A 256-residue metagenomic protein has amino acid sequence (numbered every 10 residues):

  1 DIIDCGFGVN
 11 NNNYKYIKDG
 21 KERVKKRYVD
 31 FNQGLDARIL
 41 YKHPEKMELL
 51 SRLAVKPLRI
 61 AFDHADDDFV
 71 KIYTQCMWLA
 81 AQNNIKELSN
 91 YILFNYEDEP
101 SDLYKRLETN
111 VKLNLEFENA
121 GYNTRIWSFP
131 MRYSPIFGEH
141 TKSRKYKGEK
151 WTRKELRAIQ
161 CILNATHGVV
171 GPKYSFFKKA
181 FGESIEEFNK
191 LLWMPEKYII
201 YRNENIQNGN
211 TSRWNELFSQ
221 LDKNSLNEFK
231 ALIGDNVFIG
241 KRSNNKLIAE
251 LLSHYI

Functional and structural regions predicted by a protein language model:
D1-S89, F94: Conserved SAM/AdoMet-binding glycine-rich loop
D4, E48, R52, Q75-W78 (+8 more regions): Charged/polar, solvent-exposed surface patches and flexible loops
N11-R23, Y28, H43-E48, G148-V170 (+2 more regions): Peripheral terminal and linker regions in Fe-S/redox and tRNA-modifying enzymes
L53-R59, D66-E139: Conserved C-terminal portion of the radical SAM core fold that forms the substrate/S-adenosylmethionine-binding
F94-D102, A120-F188: Flexible glycine/acidic-rich beta-alpha junction loops that bind and position SAM and/or redox cofactors in anaerobic
E108-E118, Y146-R153, W193: A broadly tuned preference for mixed-charge, low-complexity surface segments
W151-I256: Radical SAM enzyme core and accessory elements
